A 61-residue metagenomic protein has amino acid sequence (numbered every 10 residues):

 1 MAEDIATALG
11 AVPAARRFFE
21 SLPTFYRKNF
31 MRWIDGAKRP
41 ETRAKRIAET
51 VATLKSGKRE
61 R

Functional and structural regions predicted by a protein language model:
M1-R61: Charge-dense, helix-prone N-terminal extensions
